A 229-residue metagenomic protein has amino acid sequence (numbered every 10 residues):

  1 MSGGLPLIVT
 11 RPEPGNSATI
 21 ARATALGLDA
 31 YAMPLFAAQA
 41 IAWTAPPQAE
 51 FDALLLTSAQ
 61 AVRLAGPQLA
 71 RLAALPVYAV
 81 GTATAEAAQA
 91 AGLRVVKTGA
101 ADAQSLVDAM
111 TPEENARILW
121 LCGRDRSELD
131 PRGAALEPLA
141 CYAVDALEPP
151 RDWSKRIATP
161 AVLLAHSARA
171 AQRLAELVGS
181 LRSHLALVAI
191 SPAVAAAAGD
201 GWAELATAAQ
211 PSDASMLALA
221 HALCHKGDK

Functional and structural regions predicted by a protein language model:
M1-K229: Signature of uroporphyrinogen-III synthase
